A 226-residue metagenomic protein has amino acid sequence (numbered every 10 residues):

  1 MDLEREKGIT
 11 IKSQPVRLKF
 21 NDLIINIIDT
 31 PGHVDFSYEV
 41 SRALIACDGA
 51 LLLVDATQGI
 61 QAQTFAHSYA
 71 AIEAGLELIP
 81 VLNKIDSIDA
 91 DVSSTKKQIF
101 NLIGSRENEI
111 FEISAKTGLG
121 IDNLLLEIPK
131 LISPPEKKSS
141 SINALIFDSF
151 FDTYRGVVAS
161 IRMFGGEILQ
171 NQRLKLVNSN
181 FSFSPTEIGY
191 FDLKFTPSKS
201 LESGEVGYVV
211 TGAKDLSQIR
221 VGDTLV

Functional and structural regions predicted by a protein language model:
M1-A62, A66-A74, L78, T95-K96: Conserved P-loop/Walker A NTP-binding site and adjacent catalytic elements of P-loop NTPases
G8, I27-D29, A43, L51 (+8 more regions): Residue-level signature of catalytic and energy-coupling elements of molecular machines, predominantly ATP/GTP-dependent
T30, A56, I85, G165 (+1 more regions): Residues immediately flanking
G32-D35, G59, S87-I88, K116 (+1 more regions): Glycine-/small-residue-rich active-site loops that bind phosphorylated ligands and cofactors
D55-T57, E77-D91, F111-L119, G222: G-domain G4 guanine-recognition motif of GTPases
K84-E107, L126: GTPase G-domain guanine-specificity segment
N101-V226: Conserved catalytic-core segments of large NTP-driven translation/proteostasis enzymes
